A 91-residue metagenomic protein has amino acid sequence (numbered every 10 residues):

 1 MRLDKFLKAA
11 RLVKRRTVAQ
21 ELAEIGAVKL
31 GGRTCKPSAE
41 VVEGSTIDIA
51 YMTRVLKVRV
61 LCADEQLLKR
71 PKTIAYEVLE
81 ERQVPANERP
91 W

Functional and structural regions predicted by a protein language model:
M1-R11: Extended boundary segments
K5, R16-E21, K29-W91: Strongly charged
G26: Glycine-centered, phosphate/nucleic-acid-interacting loop/turn motifs that mediate DNA/RNA or nucleotide
